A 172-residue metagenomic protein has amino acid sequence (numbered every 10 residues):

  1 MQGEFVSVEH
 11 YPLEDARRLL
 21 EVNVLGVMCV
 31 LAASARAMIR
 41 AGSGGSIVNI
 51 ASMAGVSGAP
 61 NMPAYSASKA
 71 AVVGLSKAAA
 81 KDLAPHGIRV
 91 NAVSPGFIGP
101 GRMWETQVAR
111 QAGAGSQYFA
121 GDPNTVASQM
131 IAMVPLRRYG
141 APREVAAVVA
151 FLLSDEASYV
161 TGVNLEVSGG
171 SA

Functional and structural regions predicted by a protein language model:
E4-V8, P12-R17, M130: Substrate-binding pocket helix/loop in short-chain dehydrogenase/reductase
V8-E9, S57-P63, P85-H86, R137 (+2 more regions): Active-site loop immediately N-terminal to the catalytic Tyr-X3-Lys motif of short-chain dehydrogenase/reductase
M28, L136-V167: C-terminal substrate-recognition "lid" of short-chain dehydrogenase/reductases
L31, S68, S76: Active-site helix of classical SDR
R36, K81-D82, S158: Alpha-helical segment proximal to the catalytic Tyr-Lys
S52: Residue(s) in the substrate-gating loop at a strand-loop-helix junction that position the organic substrate next
A84, R89, V160-G162: Short, small/polar-rich loop/turn modules that mediate ligand/substrate recognition or access, typified
